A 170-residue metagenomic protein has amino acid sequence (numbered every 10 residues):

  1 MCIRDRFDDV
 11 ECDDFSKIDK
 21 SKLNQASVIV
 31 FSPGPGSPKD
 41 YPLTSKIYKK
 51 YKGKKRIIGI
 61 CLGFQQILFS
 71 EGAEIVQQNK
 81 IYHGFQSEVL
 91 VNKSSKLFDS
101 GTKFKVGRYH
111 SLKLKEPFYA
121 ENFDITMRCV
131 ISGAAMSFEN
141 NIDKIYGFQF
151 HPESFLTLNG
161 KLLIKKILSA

Functional and structural regions predicted by a protein language model:
M1-I3: Short, small-residue-biased leader/transition segments that mark boundaries at the very start of proteins
D8-I18: A short beta-strand-loop structural module common to alpha/beta enzyme folds
K17-A26, F118-Y119: Short amphipathic alpha-helix with an adjacent loop that forms part of the alpha/beta core around
A26-K96, K105, I164: Cysteine-nucleophile active-site neighborhood
Q86-E88, A135-S137, G147: Conserved hydrophobic/aromatic beta-strand scaffold that supports enzyme active sites
S95-I142: Catalytic beta-strand/loop cores that center a nucleophilic Ser/Cys/Thr and support acyl-enzyme chemistry
V106, Y146-F150: Active-site-proximal beta-strand elements of phosphoester/diester hydrolases
F155-A170: Acyltransferase
